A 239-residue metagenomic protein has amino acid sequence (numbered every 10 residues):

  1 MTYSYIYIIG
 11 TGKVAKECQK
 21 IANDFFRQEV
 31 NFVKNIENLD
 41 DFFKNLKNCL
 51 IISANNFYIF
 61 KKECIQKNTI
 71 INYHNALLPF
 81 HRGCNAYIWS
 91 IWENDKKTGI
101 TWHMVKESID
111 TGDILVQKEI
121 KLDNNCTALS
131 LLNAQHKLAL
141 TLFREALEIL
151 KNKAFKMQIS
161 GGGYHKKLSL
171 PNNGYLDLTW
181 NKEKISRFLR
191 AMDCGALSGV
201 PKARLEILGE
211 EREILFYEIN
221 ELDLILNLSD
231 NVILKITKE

Functional and structural regions predicted by a protein language model:
M1-V200, E210-R212, Y217-E239: One-carbon transfer enzymes
R204-L205: Hydrophobic alpha-helical transmembrane segments of multi-pass membrane transport/permease proteins
